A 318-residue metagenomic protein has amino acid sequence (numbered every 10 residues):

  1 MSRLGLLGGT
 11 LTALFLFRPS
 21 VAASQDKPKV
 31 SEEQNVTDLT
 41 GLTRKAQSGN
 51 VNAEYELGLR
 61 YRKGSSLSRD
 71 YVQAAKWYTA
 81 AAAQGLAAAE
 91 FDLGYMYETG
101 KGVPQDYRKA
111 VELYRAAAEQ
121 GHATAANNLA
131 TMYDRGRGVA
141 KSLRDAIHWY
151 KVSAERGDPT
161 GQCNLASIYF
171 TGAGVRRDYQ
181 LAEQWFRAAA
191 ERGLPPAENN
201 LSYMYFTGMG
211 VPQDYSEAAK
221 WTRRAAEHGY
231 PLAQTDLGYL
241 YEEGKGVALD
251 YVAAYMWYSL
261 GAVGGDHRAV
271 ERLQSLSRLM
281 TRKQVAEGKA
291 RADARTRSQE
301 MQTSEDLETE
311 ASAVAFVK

Functional and structural regions predicted by a protein language model:
M1-L7: Bacterial N-terminal signal peptides that target proteins for export
L16, V21-L59, K318: N-terminal leader/linker segments that initiate helical-solenoid repeat arrays
Q34-T37, S68-W77, P104-L113, A140-W149 (+3 more regions): Structural signature of tandem alpha-helical TPR/SEL1-like repeats, specifically the intra-repeat loop/turn
Q47-N50, K63-S65, A83-L86, T99-K101 (+13 more regions): Short helix-capping/linker turns of helical repeat alpha-solenoids
E56-K63, L67, D92-T99, L113 (+8 more regions): Hydrophobic face of amphipathic alpha-helices that form TPR/SEL1-like repeat modules and related alpha-solenoid
P196, N200-T207, S216, K220-R223: Alpha-helical adaptor scaffolds
H267-K318: Terminal, low-structured helical/coil segments at or just beyond the last alpha-helical repeat
